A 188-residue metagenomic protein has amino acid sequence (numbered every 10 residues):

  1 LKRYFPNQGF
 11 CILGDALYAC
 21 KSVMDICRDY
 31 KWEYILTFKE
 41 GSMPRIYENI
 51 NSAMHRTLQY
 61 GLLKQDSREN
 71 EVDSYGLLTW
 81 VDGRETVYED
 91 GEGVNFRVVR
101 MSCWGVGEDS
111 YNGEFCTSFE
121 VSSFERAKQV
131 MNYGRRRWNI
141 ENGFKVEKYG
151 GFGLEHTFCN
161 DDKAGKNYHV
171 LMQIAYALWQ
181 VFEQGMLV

Functional and structural regions predicted by a protein language model:
L1-I35: Conserved, well-structured functional cores that handle cations and Mg-NTP chemistry
L17, K39, G143: Anionic group-transfer/hydrolysis microenvironments
I35-N139: An anionic, glycine-rich sequence signature occurring as long contiguous blocks
L58-T86, Y149-V188: A short, flexible helix-boundary coil/loop motif
G113-M172: A C-terminal functional module that forms or caps the active site or interfaces directly with catalytic machinery
